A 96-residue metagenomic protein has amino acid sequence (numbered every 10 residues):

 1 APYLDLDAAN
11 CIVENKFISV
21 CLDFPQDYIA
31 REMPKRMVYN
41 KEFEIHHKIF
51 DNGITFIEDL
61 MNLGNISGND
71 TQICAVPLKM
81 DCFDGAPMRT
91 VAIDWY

Functional and structural regions predicted by a protein language model:
A1-Y96: Active-/binding-site microenvironments in catalytic and ligand-binding cores
